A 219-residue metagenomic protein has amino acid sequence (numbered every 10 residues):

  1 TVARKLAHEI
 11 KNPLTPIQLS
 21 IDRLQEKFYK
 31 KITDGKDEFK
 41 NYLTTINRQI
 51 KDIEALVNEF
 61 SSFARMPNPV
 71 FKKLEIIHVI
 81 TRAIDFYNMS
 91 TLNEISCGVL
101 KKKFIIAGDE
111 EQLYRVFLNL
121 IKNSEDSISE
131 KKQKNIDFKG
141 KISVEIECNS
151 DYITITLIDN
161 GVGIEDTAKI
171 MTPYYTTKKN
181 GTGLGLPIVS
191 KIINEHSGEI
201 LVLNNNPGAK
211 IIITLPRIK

Functional and structural regions predicted by a protein language model:
A3, G185, V189: Short alpha-helical Gxxx[C/S/T] motif in the catalytic ATP-binding
E9, L14-K51, F71: Histidine phosphotransfer helical core of two-component systems
V70-I84: A conserved beta-strand-to-alpha-helix junction within the catalytic ATP-binding
E94-F104: Conserved catalytic submotifs in the C-terminal HATPase_c
D126-C148: ATP-lid-like helix-loop hinge signature
I164-Y174: Short conserved segment of the HATPase_c
I193-N194: Detector for a conserved hydrophobic position within an alpha-helical segment of the HATPase_c
G198-E199: Conserved glycine-rich
